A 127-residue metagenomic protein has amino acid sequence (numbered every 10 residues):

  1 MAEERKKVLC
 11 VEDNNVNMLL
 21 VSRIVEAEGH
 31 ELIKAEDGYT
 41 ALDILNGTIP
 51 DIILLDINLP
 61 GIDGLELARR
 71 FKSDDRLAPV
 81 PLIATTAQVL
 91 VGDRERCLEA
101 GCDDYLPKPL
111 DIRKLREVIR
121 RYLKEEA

Functional and structural regions predicted by a protein language model:
E12: Conserved acidic carboxylate
N15-I33: Two-component/phosphorelay signaling modules centered on CheY-like receiver
L19, L110-I119: C-terminal output helix
A35-Y39, R94: Conserved Asp/Asn-Gly motif in the active-site loop of CheY-like receiver
T48-L54, L59: Active-site beta3 strand of CheY-like receiver
P60, A78, L90: The feature encodes the CheY-like receiver
